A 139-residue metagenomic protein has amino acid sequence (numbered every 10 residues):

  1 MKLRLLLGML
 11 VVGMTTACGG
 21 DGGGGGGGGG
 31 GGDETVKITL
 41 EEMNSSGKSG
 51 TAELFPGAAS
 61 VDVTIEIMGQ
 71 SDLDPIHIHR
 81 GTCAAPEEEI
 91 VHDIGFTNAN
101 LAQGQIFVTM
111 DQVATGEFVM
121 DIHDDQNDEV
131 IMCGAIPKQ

Functional and structural regions predicted by a protein language model:
M1-L7: Bacterial N-terminal signal peptides that target proteins for export
M14-A17: C-terminal motif of bacterial Sec signal peptides marking the signal peptidase cleavage site
G19-Q139: N-terminal leader/targeting pre-sequences
